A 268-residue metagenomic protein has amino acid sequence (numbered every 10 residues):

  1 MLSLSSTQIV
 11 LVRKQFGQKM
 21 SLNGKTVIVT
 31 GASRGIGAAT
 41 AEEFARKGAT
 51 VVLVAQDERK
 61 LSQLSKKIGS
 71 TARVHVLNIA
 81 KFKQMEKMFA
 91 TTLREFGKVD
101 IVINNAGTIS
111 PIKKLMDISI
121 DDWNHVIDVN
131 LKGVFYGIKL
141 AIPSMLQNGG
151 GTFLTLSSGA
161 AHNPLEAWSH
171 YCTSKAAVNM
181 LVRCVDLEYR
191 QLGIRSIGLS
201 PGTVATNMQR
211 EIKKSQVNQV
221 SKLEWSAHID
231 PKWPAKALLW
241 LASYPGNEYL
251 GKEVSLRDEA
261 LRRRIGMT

Functional and structural regions predicted by a protein language model:
S33-R34: Conserved glycine-rich cofactor-binding loop
K47-Q63: Conserved glycine-rich Rossmann-like NAD(P)H-binding loop of the short-chain dehydrogenase/reductase
K113-L115, D122-N124: Substrate-binding pocket helix/loop in short-chain dehydrogenase/reductase
I138, S174: Active-site helix of classical SDR
S158: Residue(s) in the substrate-gating loop at a strand-loop-helix junction that position the organic substrate next
N163, C184-I194: Active-site-adjacent segment of SDR/Rossmann-fold oxidoreductases
G198-L199, S215-R264: C-terminal helical subdomain
